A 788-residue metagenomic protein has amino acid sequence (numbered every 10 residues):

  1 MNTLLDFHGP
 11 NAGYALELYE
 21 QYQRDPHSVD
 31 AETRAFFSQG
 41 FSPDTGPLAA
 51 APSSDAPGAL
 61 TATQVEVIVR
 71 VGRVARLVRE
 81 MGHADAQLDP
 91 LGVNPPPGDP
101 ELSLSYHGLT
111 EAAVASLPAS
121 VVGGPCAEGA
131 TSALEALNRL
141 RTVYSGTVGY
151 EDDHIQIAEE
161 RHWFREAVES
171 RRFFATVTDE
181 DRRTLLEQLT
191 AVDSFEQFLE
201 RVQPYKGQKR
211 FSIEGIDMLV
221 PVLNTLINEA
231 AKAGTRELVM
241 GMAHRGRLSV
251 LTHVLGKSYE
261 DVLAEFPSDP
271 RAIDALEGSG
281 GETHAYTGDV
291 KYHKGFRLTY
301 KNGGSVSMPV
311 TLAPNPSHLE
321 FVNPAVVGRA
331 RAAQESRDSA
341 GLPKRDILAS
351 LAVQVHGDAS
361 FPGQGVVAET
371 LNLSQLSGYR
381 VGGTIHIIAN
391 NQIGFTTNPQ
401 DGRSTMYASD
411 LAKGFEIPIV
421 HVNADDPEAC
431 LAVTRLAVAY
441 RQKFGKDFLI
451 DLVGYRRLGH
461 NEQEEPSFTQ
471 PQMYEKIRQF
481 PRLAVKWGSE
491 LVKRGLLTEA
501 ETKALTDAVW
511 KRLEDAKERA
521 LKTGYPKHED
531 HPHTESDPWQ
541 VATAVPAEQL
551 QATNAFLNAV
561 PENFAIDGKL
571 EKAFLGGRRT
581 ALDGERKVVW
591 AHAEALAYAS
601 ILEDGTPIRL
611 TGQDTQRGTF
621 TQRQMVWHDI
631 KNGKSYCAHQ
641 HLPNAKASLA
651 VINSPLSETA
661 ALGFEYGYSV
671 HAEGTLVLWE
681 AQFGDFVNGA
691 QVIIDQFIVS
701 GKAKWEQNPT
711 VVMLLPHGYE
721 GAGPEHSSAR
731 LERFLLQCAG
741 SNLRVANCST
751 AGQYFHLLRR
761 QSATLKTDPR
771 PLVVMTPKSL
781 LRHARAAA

Functional and structural regions predicted by a protein language model:
M1-L4, E17-L18, E200-E214, R236-E237 (+13 more regions): Glycine- and acidic
M1-Q39: Subset of Sec-pathway N-terminal targeting signals
S38, P43-L219, T235, A272: Extended, charge-enriched "interface" segments that sit outside catalytic cores
E66-R76, E80-A119, E159, F448 (+1 more regions): Flexible, glycine-rich loop/tail regions that form catalytic "lids" or insertion modules at the edges of active sites
E166, D179-G207, S268-D269, I273-P309 (+1 more regions): Active-site-proximal, well-structured secondary-structure segments within enzyme catalytic domains
F198-E260, L570-A573, R578-R579, K587-L602 (+1 more regions): Active-site pocket-lining segments that scaffold enzyme catalytic pockets across diverse folds
M218, V222, T311-A520, D685 (+3 more regions): Glycine-rich ThDP/TPP pyrophosphate-binding loop and its adjacent helix/strand module within ThDP-dependent enzymes
V239-E416, V420, F620-A672: Cofactor-binding active-site loop characterized by glycine-rich and histidine/acidic residues
